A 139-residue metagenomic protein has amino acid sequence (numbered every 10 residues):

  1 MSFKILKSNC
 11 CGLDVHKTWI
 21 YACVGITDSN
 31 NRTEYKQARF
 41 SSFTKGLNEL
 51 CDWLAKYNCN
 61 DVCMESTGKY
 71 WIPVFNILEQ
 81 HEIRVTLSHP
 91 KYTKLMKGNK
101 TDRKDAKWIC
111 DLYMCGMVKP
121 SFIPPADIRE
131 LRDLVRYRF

Functional and structural regions predicted by a protein language model:
M1-F139: Phosphate- and other anionic-substrate recognition elements at nucleic-acid/protein interfaces
